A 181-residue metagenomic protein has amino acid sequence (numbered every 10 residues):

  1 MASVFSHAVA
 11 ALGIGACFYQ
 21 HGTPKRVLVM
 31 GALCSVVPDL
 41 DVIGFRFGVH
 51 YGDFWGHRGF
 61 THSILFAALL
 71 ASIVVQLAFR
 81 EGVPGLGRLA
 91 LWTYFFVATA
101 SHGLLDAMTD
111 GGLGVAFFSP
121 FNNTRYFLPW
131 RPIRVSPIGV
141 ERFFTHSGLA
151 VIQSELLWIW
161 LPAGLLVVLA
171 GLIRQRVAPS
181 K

Functional and structural regions predicted by a protein language model:
M1-K181: N-terminal membrane-targeting hydrophobic helices
